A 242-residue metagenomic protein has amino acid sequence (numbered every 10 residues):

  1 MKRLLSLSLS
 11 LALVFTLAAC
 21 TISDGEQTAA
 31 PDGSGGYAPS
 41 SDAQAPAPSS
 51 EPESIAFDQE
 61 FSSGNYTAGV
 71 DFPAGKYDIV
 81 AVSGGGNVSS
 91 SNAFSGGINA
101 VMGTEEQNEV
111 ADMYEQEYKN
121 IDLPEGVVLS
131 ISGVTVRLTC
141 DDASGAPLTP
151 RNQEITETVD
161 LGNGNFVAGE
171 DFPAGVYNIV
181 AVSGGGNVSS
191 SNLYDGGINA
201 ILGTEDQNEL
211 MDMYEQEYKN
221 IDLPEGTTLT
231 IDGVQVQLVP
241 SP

Functional and structural regions predicted by a protein language model:
M1-L4, S8-L9: Positively charged n-region of N-terminal signal peptides that target proteins for export
F15-A19: C-terminal motif of bacterial Sec signal peptides marking the signal peptidase cleavage site
T21-E51: Short, low-complexity, disordered segments immediately C-terminal to signal peptides in bacterial exported proteins
P48-A56, V82, I131-E157, V180 (+2 more regions): Short loop/turn and low-complexity linker motifs enriched in small/turn-promoting residues
S62-K76, G162-V176: A glycine-anchored, Pro-Gly-centered beta-turn/N-cap motif
N65-A68, M102-P124, V167, I201-P224: Beta-sandwich interaction modules
Y77, N120-V134, Y177, N220-V234: Noncatalytic modules at the cell exterior or secretory-pathway interfaces, chiefly beta-strand-rich lectin/adhesion
S83-V101, S183-I201: Short, surface-exposed beta-strand/strand-loop-strand elements in extracellular ectodomains
